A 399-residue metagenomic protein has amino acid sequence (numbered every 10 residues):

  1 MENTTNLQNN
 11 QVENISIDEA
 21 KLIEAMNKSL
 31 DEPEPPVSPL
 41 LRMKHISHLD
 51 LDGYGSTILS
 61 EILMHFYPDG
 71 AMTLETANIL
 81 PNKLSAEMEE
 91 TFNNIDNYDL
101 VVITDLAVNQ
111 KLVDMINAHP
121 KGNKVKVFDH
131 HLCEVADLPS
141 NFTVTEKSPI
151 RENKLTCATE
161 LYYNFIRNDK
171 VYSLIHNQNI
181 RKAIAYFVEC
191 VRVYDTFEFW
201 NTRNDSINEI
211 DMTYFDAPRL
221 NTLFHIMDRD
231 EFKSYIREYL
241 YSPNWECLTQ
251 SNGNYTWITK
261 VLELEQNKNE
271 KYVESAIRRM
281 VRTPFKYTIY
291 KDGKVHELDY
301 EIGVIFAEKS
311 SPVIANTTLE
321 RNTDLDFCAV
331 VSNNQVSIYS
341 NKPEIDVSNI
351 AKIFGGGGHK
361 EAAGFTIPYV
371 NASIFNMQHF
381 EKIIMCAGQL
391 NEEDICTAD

Functional and structural regions predicted by a protein language model:
E2-P218, T222, K271-D399: Replace "Mg2+/Mn2+-dependent" with "divalent metal-dependent
E19-L22, R229-K233, N254-I258, V273: Short amphipathic alpha-helical segments that mediate assembly, nucleic-acid/protein binding, or membrane association
L223-F224, D228-K233, E238: Helix-loop-helix
S234-Y239, L264-K268, F306-P312: Short N-terminal helix-initiation segments at or just after the protein's N-terminus
Y235-L264: Long, charge-rich alpha-helical interaction segments
